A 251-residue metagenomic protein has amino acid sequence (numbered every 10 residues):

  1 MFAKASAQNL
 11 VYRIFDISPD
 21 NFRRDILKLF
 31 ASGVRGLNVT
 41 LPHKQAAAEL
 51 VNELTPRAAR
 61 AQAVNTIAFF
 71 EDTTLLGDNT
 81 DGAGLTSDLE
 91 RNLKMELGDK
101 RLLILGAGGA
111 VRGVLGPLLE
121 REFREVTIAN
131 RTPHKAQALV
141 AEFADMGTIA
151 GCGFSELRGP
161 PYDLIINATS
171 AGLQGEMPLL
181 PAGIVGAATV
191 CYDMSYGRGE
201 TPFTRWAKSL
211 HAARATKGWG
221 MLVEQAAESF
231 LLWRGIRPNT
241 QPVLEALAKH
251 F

Functional and structural regions predicted by a protein language model:
M1-L93: Phosphate/diphosphate ligand-binding glycine-rich loop within oxidoreductases
K4-F15, T86-I104, Y162-D163, V185-C191 (+1 more regions): Mobile, glycine- and charge-enriched loop segments and immediately flanking short secondary-structure elements within
D20, H134, G197-G199: Conserved Rossmann-like nucleotide-cofactor binding loop
R35, V39-A46, G109-A110, S170-L173 (+1 more regions): Short glycine-rich anion-binding loops that position phosphate/pyrophosphate groups of nucleotides and phosphorylated
N65, F70, G82, T189-T240 (+1 more regions): Rossmann-fold NAD(P)-binding glycine/threonine-rich loop
N79-G82, L89, L93, G98-E120 (+1 more regions): Glycine-rich adenosine-cofactor-binding loop
R121-F143: NAD(P)-binding Rossmann-fold cofactor-contacting core
D145-A215: Rossmann-like adenosine-cofactor binding region
